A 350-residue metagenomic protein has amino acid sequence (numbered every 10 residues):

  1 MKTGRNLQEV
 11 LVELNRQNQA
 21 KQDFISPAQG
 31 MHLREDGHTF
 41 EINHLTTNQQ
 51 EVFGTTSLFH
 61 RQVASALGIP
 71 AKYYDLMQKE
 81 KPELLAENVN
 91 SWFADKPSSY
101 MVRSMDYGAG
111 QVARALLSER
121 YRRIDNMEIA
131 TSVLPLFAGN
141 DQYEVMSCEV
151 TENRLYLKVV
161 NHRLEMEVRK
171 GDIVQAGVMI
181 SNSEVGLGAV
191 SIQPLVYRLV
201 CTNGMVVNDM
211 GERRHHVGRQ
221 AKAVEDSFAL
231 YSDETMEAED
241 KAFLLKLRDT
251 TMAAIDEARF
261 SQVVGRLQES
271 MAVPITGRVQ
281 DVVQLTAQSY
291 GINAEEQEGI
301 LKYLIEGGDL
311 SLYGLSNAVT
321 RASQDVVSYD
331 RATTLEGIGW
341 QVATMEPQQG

Functional and structural regions predicted by a protein language model:
M1-S132: Feature for intrinsically disordered/low-complexity regulatory segments and propeptides
Y121-G350: Intrinsic disorder/low-complexity polar-acidic segments
